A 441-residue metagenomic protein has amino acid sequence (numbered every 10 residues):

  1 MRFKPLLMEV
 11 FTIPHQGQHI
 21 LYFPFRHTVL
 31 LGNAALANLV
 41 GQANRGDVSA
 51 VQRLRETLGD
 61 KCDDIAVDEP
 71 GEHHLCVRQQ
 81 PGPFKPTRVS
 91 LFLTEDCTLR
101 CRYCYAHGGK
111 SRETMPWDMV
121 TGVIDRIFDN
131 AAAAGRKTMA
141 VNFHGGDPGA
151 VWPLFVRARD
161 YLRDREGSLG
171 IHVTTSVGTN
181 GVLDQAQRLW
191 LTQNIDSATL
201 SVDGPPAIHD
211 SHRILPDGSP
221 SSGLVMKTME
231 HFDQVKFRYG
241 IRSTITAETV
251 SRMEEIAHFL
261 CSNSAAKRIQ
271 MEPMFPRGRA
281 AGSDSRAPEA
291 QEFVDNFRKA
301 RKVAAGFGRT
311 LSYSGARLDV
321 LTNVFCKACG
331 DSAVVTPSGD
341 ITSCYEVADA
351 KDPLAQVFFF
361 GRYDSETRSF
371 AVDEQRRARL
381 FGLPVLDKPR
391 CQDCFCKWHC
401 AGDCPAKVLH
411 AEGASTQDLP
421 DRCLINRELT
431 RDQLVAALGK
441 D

Functional and structural regions predicted by a protein language model:
M1, S211-G223, E230-C329, V334 (+2 more regions): Radical SAM enzyme [4Fe-4S]-AdoMet core and its adjacent flexible, acidic and glycine-rich loops/tails across
F3-L31, A50-S90, A134: N-terminal [4Fe-4S]-dependent radical SAM core
F3-L7, A348-D441: Flexible mid-to-C-terminal extensions adjoining Fe-S/redox cofactors in radical SAM and related proteins
V51-P70, T336-V372: A broadly conserved sequence feature marking short terminus-proximal activation segments in nucleic acid-centric
P83-F84, R88-M119: Canonical Radical SAM [4Fe-4S] cluster-binding loop centered on the CxxxCxxC motif and its immediate flanking residues
C97, C101, F143, L200 (+1 more regions): Conserved, mostly hydrophobic/aromatic
C97, C101-C104, C326-C329, C344 (+4 more regions): Short cysteine clusters
T121-H144, V151-M274: Radical SAM/AdoMet-radical enzyme domain recognition
